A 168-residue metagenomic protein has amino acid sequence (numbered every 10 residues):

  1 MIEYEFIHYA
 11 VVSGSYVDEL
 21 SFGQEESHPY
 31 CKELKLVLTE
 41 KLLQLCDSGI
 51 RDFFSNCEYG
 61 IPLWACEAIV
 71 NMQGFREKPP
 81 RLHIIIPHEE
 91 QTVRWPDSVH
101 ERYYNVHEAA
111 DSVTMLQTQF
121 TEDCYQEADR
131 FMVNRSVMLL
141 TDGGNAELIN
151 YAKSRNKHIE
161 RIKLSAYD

Functional and structural regions predicted by a protein language model:
I2-D168: Acidic/glycine-enriched connector segments
